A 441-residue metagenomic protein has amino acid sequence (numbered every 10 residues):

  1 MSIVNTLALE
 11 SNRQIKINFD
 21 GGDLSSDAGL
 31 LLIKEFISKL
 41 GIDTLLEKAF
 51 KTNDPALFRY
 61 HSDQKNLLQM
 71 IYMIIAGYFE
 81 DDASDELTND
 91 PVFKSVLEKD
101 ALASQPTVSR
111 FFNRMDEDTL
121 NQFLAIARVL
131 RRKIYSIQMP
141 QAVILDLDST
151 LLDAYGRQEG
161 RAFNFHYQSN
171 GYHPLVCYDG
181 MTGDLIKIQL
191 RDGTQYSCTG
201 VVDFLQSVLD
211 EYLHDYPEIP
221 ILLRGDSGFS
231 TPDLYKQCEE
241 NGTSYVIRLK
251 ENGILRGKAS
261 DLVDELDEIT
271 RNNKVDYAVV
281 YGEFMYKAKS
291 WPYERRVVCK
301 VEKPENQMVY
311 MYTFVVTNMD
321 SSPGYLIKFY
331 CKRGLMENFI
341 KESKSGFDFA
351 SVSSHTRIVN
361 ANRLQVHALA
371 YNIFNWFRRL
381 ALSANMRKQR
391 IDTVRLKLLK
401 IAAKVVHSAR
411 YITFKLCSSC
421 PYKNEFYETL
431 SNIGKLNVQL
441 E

Functional and structural regions predicted by a protein language model:
M1-Y196, V201-D215, L326, R378 (+1 more regions): Dynamic "connector" segments at or just before major functional cores
S2-I15, F19, S244-S345, A403 (+1 more regions): An anionic, glycine-rich sequence signature occurring as long contiguous blocks
L24, A56-K65, E305-N306, S354-L364: Structural motif
F36, S84, Y325-N362, V366-F377: Short amphipathic alpha-helical "interface-anchor" segments enriched in bulky aromatics
F93-K94, L152-A154, D184, Q195-S197 (+7 more regions): Flexible loop/turn segments at secondary-structure boundaries
Y196-I254: Domain-level cores of phosphate- or acyl-group-handling catalytic modules
F349-L416: Basic, amphipathic alpha-helical segments enriched in Lys/Arg and hydrophobic/aromatic residues
